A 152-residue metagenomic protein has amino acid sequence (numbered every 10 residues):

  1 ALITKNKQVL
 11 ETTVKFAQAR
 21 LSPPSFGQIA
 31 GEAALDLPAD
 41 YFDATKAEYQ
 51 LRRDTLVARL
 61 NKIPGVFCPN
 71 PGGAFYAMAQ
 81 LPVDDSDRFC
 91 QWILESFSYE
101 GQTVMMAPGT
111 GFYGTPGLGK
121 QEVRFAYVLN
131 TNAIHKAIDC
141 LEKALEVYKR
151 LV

Functional and structural regions predicted by a protein language model:
A1-V152: PLP-dependent class I/II
